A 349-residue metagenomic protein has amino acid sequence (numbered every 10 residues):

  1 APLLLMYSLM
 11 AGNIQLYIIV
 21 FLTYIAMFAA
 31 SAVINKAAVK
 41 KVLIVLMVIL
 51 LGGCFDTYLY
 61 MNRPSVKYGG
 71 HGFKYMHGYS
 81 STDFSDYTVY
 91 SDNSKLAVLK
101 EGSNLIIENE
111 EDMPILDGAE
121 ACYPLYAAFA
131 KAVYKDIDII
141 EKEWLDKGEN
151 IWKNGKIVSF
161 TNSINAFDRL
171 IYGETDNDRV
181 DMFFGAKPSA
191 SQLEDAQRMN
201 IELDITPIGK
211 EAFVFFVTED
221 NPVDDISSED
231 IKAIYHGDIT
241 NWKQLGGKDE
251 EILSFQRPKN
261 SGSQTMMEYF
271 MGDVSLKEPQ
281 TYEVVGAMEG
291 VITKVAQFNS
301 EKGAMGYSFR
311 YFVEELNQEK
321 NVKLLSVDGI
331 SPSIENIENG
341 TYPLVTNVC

Functional and structural regions predicted by a protein language model:
L3-Y17, A30-E211, V217-C349: Exported/periplasmic ABC-transporter solute-binding proteins
F21-A30: Alpha-helical transmembrane segments and their membrane-interface exit regions
